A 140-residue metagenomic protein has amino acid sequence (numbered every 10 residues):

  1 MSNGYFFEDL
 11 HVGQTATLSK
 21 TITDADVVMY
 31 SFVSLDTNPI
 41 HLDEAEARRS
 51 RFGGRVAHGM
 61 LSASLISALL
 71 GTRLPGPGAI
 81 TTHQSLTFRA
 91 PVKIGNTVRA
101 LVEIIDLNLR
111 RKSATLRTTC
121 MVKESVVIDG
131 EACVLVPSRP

Functional and structural regions predicted by a protein language model:
M1-R55: Catalytic strand-loop segment that frames the active site of acyl-thioester-processing enzymes
M1-V12, P91-P140: HotDog/MaoC-like acyl-thioester-processing domains
V12-Q14, L18, D26, D36-N38 (+4 more regions): A generic structural signal for short beta-strands and their flanking turns/coil linkers
S19, L65, G130-E131: Short linear motifs in exposed loops
I40-L42, F52-G53, I80-T81, L86-T87 (+3 more regions): Short, intrinsically disordered/low-complexity patches at protein termini and at juxtamembrane boundaries
R48-A57, L61-L101: Hydrophobic beta-strand-centered segment that forms part of the acyl-chain substrate-binding groove
